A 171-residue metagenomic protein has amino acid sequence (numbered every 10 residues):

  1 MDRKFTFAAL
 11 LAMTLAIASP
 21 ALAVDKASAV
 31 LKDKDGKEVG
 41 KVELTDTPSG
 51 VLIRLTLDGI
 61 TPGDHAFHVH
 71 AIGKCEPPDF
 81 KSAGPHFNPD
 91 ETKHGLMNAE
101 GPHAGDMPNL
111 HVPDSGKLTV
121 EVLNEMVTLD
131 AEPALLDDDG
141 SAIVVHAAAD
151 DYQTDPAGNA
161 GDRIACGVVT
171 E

Functional and structural regions predicted by a protein language model:
M1-A9: Bacterial N-terminal signal peptides that target proteins for export
A8, A16-S19: Serine/threonine-rich, low-complexity intrinsically disordered segments
M13, P20-E171: N-terminal leader/targeting pre-sequences
